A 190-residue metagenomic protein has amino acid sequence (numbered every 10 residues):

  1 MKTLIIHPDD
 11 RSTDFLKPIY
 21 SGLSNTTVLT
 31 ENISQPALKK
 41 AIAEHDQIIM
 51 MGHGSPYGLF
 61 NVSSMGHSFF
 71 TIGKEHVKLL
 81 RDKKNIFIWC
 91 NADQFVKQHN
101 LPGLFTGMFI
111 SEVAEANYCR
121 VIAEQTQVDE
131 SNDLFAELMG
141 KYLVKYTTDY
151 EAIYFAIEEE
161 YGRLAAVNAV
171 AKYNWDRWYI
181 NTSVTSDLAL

Functional and structural regions predicted by a protein language model:
M1-I49, I86-I88: A domain-level signal for caspase-like cysteine endopeptidase catalytic cores and their zymogen-processing architecture
D9-F15, I33-Q35, H53-V62, N91-F95 (+1 more regions): Short acidic, S/G/P-rich loop/turn micro-motifs used as interaction or catalytic elements
I19-Y20, V62-M65, N100-P102: Short, glycine/charged-enriched secondary-structure capping and boundary segments
P36-A41, L59-F60, K74-K78, K97-Q98: Short, T/G/N/S-enriched strand-turn elements that build extracellular solenoid repeat scaffolds
M50-G52, S64, F105: Short glycine/serine/threonine-biased micro-segments
S55-R81: A short, glycine/acidic-enriched catalytic loop
L80-N85, L101: A short helix->loop->beta-strand "cap" motif at the edges of active sites that frequently abuts
A92-L190: Active-site-proximal C-terminal subdomain of hydrolase catalytic domains
